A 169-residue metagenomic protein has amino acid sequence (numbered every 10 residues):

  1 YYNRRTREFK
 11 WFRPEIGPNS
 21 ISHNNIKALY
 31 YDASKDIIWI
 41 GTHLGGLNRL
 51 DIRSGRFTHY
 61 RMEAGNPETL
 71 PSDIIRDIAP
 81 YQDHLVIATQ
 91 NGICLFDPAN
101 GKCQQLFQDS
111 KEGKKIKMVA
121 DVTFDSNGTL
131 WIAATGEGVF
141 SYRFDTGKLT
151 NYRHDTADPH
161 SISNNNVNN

Functional and structural regions predicted by a protein language model:
Y1-N169: Carboxylate-rich, polar loop motifs that coordinate divalent cations or form catalytic acidic clusters
